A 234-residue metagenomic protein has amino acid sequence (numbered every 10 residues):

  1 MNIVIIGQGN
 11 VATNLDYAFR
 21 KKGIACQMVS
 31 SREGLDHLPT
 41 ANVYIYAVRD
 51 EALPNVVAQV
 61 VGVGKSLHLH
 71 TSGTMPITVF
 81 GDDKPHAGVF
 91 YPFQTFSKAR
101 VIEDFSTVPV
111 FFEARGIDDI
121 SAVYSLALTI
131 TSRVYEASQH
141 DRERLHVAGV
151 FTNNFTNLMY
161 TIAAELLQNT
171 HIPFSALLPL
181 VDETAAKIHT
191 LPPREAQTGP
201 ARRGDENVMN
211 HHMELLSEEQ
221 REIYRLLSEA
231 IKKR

Functional and structural regions predicted by a protein language model:
M1, I24, S66-L67, P85 (+2 more regions): A structural micro-motif
M1-T40: NAD(P)+-binding Rossmann beta1-loop-alpha1 motif at the extreme N-terminus of oxidoreductases
L15-A25, I102-V147, T152-H189: Internal alpha-helical scaffold of NAD(P)-dependent oxidoreductase catalytic cores
Y17, R32-I102: Rossmann-like NAD(P)(H) cofactor-binding subdomain of soluble oxidoreductases
C26, L35, T40-N42, S175-R234: NAD(P)-dependent Rossmann-like dehydrogenase/reductase catalytic/cofactor-binding core
